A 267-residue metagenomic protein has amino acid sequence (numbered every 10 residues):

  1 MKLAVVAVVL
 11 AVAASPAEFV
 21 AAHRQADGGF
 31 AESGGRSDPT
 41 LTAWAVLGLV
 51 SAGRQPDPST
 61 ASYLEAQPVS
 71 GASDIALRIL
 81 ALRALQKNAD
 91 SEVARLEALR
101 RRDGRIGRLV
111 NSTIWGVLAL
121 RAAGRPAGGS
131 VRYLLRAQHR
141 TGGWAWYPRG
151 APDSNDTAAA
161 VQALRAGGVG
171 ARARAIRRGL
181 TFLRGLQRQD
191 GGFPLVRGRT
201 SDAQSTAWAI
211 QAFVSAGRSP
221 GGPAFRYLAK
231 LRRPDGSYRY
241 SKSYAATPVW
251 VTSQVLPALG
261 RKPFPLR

Functional and structural regions predicted by a protein language model:
L3-A11: Sec-dependent N-terminal signal peptides
V6, G29-P56, V69-D90, R102-G129 (+3 more regions): An alpha-helical repeat/solenoid feature that recognizes helix-turn-helix modules
A13-A14, R267: Low-complexity, Pro/Thr/Ser/Gly/Ala-rich linker/spacer regions in secreted, extracellular modular proteins
A14-D27: Short N-terminal segments immediately surrounding and downstream of signal-peptide cleavage
V20, Y63-E65, L96-E97, L134 (+3 more regions): Buried hydrophobic core positions in alpha-solenoid tandem helical repeats
S219-R233: Juxtamembrane loop segments immediately following a transmembrane helix
